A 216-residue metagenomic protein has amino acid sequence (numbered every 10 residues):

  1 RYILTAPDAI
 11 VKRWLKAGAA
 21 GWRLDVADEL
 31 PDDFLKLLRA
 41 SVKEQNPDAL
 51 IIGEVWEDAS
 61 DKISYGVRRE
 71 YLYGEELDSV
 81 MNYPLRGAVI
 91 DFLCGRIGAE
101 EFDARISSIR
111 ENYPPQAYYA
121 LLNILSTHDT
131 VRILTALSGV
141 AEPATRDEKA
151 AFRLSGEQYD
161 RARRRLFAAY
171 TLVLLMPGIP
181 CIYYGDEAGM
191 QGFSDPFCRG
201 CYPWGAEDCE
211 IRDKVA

Functional and structural regions predicted by a protein language model:
R1, E29-L30, H128: Glycine-/small-residue-rich active-site loops that bind phosphorylated ligands and cofactors
R1, P47, P177-P180: Proline-rich low-complexity regions
Y2, V26, E157-R161, A206: Short, surface-exposed alpha-helical recognition segments that flank or form part of ligand/macromolecule-binding
Y2-K16, R163-L172: Short, acidic/polar
I10, A20, D25-L121, L172 (+1 more regions): Active-site-proximal helices and loops of the catalytic beta/alpha 8
A19-A20, I133: A broad detector of the eukaryotic-type serine/threonine protein kinase catalytic domain
I106-S194, C209-E210: Substrate-binding clefts and catalytic carboxylate motifs of secreted carbohydrate-active enzymes
